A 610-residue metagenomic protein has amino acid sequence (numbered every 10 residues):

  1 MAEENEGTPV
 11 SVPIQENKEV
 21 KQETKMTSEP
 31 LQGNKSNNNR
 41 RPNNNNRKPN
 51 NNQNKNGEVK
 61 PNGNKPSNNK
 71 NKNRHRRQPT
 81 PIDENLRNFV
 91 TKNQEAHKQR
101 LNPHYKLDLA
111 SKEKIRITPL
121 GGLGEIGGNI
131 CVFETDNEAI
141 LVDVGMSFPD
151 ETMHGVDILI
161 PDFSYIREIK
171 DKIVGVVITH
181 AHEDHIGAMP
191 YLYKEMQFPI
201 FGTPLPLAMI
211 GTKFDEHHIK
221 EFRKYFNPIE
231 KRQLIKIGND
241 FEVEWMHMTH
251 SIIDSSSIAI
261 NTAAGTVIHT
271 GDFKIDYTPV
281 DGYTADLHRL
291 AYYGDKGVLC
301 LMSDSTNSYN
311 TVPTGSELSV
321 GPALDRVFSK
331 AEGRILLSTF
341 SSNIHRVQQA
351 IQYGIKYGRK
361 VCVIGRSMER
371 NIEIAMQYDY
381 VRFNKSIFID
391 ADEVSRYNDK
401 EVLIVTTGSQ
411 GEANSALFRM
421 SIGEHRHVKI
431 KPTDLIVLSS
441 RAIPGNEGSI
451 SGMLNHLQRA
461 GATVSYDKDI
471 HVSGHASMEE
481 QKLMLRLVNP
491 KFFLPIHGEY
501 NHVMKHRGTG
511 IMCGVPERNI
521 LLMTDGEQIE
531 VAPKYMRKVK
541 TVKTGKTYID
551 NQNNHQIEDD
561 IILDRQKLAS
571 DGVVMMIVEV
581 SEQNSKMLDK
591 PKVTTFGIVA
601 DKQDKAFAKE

Functional and structural regions predicted by a protein language model:
M1-H97: Intrinsically disordered, low-complexity RNA-associated tracts
Q78-G175, H182-Y397, S415-K429, G448-S451: His/Asp/Glu-rich metal-coordinating catalytic cores of metallo-dependent phosphodiesterases/hydrolases acting on
Y309-S439, I443-P490, L494-E610: Hard-cation-handling environments
